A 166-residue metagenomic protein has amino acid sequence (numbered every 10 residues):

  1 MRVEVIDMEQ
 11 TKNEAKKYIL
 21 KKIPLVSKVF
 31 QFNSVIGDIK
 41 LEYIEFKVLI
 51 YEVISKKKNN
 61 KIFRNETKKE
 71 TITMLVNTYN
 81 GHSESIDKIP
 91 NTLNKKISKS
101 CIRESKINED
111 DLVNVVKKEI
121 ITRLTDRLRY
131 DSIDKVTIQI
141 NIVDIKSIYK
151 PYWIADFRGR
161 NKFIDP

Functional and structural regions predicted by a protein language model:
M1-G159: Charged, low-complexity helical/coil segments in non-catalytic cytosolic or luminal regions
R160-P166: Acidic, serine/threonine-rich low-complexity disordered tracts
